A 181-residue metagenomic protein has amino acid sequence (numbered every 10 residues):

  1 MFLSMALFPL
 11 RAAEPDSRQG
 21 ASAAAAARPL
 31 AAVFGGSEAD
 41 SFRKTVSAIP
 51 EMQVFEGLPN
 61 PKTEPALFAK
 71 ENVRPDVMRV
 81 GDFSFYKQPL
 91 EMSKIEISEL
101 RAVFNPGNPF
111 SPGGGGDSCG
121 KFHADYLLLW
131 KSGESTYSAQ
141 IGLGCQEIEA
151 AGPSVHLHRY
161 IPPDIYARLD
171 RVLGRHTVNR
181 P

Functional and structural regions predicted by a protein language model:
M1-A6: Bacterial N-terminal signal peptides
A13-P181: Function-determining sites in protein domains
